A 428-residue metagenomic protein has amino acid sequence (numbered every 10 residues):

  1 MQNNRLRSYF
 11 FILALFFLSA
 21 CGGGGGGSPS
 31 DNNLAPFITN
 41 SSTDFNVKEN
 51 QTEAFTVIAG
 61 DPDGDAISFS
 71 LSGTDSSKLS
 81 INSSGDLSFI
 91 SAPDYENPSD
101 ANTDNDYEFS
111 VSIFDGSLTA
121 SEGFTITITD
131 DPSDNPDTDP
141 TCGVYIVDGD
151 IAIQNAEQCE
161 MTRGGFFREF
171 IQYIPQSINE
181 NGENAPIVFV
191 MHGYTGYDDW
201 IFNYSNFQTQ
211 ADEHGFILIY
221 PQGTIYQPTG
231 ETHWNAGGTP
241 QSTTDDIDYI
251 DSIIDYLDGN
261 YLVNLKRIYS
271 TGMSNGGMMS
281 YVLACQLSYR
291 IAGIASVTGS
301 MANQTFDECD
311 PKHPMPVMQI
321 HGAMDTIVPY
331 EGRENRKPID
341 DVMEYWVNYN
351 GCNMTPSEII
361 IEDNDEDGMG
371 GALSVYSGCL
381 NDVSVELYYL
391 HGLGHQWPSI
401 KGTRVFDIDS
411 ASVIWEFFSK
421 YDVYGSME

Functional and structural regions predicted by a protein language model:
Q2-F10: Bacterial N-terminal signal peptides that target proteins for export
L15-F37, G116, D130-I146: Bacterial Sec-dependent N-terminal signal peptides
C21-G25, D44-T52, V57-A66, S72-S133: Acidic, turn/loop-rich segments in luminal/extracellular domains of secretory-pathway and cell-surface proteins
D134-I187, T271-A295, G299-M301, T305 (+4 more regions): A domain-start/cap signature at the N-terminus of enzymes
M161-I171, I178, G182-Y269, M278-V282 (+3 more regions): Serine-hydrolase catalytic machinery in alpha/beta-hydrolase-like enzymes
F189-T195, T298, H321-G322, H391: The conserved beta1-alpha1 loop
G223, A323-T326, G392-G394: Acidic beta-to-alpha connecting loop that harbors the catalytic carboxylate
A292-N381: The feature captures the conserved acid-bearing segment of alpha/beta-hydrolase catalytic domains
